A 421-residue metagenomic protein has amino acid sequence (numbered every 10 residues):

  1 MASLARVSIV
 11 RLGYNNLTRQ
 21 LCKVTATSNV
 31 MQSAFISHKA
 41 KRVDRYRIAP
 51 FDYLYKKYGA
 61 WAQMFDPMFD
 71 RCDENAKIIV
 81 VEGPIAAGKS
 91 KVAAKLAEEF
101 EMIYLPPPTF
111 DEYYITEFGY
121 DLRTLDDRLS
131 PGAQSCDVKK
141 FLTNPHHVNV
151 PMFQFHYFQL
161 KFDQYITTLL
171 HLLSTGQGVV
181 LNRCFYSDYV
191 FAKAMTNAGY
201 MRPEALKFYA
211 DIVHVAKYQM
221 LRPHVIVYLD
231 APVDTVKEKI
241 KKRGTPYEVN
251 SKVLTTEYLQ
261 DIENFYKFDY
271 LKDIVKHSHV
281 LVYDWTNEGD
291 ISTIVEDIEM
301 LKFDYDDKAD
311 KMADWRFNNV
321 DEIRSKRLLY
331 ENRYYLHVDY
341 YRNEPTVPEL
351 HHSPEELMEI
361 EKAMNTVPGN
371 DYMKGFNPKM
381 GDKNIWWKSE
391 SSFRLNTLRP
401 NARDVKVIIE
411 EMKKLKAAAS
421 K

Functional and structural regions predicted by a protein language model:
M1-N29: N-terminal chloroplast transit peptides
L4, F35-A49, K241-K421: NTP-dependent small-molecule kinase module
R42-P67: N-terminal pre-Walker A segment at the start of P-loop NTPase domains
V81: Hydrophobic anchor at the beta1->P-loop junction of P-loop NTPases
K89: Conserved lysine of the Walker
V92, L96: Hydrophobic positions on the alpha1 helix immediately C-terminal to the Walker A/P-loop
E98-M152, D188-A194: Conserved substrate/cofactor phosphate-moiety recognition/catalytic segment in nucleotide-dependent phosphotransferases
D188-N264: A glycine- and Lys/Arg-enriched "phosphate-lid" helix/loop adjacent to the NTP-binding pocket of small-molecule kinases
